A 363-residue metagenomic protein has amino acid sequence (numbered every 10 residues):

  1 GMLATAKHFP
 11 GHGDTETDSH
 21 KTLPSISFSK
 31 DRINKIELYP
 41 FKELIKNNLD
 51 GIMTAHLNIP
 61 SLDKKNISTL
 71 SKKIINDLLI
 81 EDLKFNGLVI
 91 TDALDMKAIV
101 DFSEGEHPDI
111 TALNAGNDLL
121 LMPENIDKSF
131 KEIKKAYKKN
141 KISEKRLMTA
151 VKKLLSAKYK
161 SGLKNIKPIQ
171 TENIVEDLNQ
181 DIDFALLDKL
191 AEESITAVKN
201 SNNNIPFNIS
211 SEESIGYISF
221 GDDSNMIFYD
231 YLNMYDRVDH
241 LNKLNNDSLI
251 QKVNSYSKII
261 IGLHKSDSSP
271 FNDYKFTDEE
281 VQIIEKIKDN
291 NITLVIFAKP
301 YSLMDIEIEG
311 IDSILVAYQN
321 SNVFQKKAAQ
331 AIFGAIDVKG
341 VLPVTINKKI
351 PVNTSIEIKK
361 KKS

Functional and structural regions predicted by a protein language model:
G1-R146, K153: Second-shell residues forming the walls of enzyme active-site clefts
E81, S103-S363: Preference for extracellular/luminal or secreted protein segments
